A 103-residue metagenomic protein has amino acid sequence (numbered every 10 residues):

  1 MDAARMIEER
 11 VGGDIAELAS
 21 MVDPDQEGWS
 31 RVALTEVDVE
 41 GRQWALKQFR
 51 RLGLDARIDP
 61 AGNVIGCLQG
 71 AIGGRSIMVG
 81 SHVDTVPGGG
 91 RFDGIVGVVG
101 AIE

Functional and structural regions predicted by a protein language model:
D2-T35: N-terminal capping segment at the start of a domain
G12-A16, L46, V98-I102: Predominant activation on well-ordered alpha-helical scaffold segments within soluble catalytic domains
D23-Q69: A non-catalytic alpha/beta surface segment that caps or lines the substrate-entry region of metallo-dependent hydrolase
A71-S76: Proline/glycine-enriched tight loop/beta-turn segments at coil->beta junctions that connect or precede beta-strands
V79, G89-E103: Alpha-helical metal-binding/catalytic segments enriched in His/Glu/Asp
H82: Histidine-centered divalent metal-coordination motifs
T85: Glycine-rich phosphate/pyrophosphate-binding beta-alpha loops
